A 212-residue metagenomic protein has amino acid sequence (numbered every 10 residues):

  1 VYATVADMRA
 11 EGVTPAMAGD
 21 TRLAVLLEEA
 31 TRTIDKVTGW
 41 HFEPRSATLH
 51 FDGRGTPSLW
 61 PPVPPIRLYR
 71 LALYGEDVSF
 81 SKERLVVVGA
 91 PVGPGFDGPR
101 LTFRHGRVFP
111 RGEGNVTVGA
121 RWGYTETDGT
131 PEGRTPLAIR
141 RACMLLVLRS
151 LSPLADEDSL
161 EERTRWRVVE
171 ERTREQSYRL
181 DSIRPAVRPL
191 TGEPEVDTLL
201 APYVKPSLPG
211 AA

Functional and structural regions predicted by a protein language model:
V1-A212: Divalent metal-cofactor coordination and adjacent catalytic microenvironments
